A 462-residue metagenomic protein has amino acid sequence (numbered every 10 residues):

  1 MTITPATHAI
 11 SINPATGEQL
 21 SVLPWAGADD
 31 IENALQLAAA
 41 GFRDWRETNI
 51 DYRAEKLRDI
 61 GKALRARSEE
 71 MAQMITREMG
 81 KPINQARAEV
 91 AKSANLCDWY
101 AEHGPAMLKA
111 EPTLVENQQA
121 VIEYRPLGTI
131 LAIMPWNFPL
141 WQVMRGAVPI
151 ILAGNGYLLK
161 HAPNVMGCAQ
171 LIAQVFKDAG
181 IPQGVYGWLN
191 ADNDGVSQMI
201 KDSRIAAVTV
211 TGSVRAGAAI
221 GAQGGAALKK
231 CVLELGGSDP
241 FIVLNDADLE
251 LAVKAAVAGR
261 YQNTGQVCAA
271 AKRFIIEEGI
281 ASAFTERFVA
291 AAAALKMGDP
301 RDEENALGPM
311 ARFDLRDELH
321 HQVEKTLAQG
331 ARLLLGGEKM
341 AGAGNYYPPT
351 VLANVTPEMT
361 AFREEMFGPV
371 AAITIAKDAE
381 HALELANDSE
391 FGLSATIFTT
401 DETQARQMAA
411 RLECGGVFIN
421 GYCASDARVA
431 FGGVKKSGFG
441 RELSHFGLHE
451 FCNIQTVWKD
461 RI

Functional and structural regions predicted by a protein language model:
M1-Q118: N-terminal Rossmann-like NAD(P)+-binding subdomain of aldehyde/semialdehyde dehydrogenases
A6-A9, A271, L393: Short loop/turn microsegments at loop-to-beta-strand junctions
T16-V22, I205, I242, K296 (+3 more regions): Conserved C-terminal structural/oligomerization subdomain of aldehyde/semialdehyde dehydrogenase
G17, R53, I75, C97 (+9 more regions): Residue-level signal for inorganic ion chemistry
Q19-A26, G41-E47, A132, F241-L244 (+5 more regions): Short, well-ordered beta-strand elements within core beta-sheets of diverse protein domains
F42, R46, G61-S68, A72 (+18 more regions): Structural signal for hydrophobic packing residues in well-ordered secondary-structure cores of soluble enzyme domains
K109-L251, A376: Rossmann-like NAD(P) dinucleotide-binding subdomain of oxidoreductase/dehydrogenase enzymes
R215-T356, I419: ALDH superfamily catalytic-core signature
